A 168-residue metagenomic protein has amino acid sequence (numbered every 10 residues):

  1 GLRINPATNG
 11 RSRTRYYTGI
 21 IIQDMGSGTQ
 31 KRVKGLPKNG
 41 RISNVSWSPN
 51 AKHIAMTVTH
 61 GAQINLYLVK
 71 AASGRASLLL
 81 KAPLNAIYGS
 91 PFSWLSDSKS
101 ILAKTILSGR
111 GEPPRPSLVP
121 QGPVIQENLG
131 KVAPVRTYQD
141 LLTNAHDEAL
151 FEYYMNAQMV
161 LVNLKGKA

Functional and structural regions predicted by a protein language model:
G1-A168: Beta-propeller folds
